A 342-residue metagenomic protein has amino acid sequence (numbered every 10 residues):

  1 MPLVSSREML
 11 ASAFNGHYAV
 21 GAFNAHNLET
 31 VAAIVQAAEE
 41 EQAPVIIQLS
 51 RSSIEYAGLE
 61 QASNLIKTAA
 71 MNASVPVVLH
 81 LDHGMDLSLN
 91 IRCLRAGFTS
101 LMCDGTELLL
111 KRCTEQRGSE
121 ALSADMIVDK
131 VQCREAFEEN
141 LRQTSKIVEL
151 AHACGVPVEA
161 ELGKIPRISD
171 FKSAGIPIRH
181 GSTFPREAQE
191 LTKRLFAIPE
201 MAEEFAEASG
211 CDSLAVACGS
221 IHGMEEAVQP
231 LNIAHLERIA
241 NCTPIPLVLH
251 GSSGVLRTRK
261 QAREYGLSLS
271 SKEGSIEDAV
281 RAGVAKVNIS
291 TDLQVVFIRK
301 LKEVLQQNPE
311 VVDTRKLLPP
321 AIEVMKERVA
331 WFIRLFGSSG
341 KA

Functional and structural regions predicted by a protein language model:
V4-G16, H26-S53, L59-P76, G84-P246 (+5 more regions): Alpha/beta enzyme core
V20, K130-R134, R315-L318: Active-site oxyanion-binding pockets that recognize sulfate/phosphate
N24, L195, L269, V287 (+3 more regions): Hydrophobic alpha-helical scaffolding
D278-V311, R315: A hydrophobic, small-residue-rich beta->alpha segment in the mid-to-C-terminal subdomain of diverse proteins
K300-A342: Extended, intrinsically disordered, low-complexity segments
